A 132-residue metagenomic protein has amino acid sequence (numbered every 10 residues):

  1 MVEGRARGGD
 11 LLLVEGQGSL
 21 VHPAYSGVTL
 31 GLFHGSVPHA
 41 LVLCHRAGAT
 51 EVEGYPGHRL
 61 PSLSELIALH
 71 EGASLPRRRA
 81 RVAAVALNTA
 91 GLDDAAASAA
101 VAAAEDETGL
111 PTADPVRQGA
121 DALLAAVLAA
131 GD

Functional and structural regions predicted by a protein language model:
E3, L11, G16-R117: Conserved catalytic-core segment of NTP-binding enzymes
G8: Short basic/glycine-enriched coil/helix segment immediately N-terminal to the Walker B
A120: Positions that flank functional sites
V127-D132: Short, hydrophobic alpha-helical segments
